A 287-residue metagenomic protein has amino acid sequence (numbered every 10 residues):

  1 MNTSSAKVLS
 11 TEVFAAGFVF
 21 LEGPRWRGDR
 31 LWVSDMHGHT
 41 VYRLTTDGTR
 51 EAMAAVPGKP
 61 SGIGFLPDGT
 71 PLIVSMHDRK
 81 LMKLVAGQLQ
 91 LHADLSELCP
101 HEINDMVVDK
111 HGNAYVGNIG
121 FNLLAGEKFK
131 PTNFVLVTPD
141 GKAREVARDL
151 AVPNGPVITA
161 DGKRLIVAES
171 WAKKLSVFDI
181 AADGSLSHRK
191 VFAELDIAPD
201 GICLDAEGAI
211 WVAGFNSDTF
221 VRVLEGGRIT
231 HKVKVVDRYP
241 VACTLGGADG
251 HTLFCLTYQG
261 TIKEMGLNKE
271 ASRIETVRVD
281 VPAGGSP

Functional and structural regions predicted by a protein language model:
M1-L9, G28-D29, G38, G126-P131 (+1 more regions): Blade/loop signatures of beta-propeller domains
N2-S10, G48-E51, G87-L91, V137-R144 (+3 more regions): Beta-strand initiation motifs
A15-R30, V56-S75, K80, E97-F121 (+5 more regions): Beta-rich, blade/repeat-based domains predominating in secreted/periplasmic proteins but also intracellular
D29-A54: Beta-propeller domains
M36-H37, M76-H77, F121-T132, S170-K173 (+2 more regions): Short, solvent-exposed loop/turn segments at conserved positions within beta-propeller repeat blades
T40-Y42, K80-M82, T132-V135, K174-S176 (+2 more regions): A short loop-to-beta-strand structural motif that recurs across blades of beta-propeller domains
K173-K174, F178, L186-R189, A193-R228: Loop/turn-rich, solvent-exposed surfaces of beta-rich toroidal or solenoidal domains
T244-P287: Blade-level signature of beta-propeller repeat domains, shared across WD40, Kelch, NHL, RCC1 and BNR/Asp-box propellers
